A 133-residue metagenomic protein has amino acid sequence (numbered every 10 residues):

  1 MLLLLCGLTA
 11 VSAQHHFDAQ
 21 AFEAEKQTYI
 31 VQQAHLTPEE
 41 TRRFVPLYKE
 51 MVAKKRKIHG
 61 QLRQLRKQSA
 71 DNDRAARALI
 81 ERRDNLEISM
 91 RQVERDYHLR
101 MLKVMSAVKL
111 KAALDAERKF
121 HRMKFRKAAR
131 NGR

Functional and structural regions predicted by a protein language model:
M1, M51-K57, K124-K127: A generic membrane alpha-helix/interface feature
M1-L8: Bacterial N-terminal signal peptides
G7, A19, Y48, A75-A76 (+1 more regions): Helix-centric, low-specificity signal for extended rod-like, repetitive segments
A10, H35, A128-G132: Generic low-polarity alpha-helical segments
A13-Q14: Boundary of Sec targeting at the N-terminus
F17, P38, D71, L110-A113: Soluble, non-transmembrane alpha-helical interaction regions
A21, E25, E87-R133: Amphipathic, charged alpha-helical segments and their helix-to-coil junctions in extracytoplasmic/peripheral assemblies
K26-V104: Amphipathic alpha-helical segments
